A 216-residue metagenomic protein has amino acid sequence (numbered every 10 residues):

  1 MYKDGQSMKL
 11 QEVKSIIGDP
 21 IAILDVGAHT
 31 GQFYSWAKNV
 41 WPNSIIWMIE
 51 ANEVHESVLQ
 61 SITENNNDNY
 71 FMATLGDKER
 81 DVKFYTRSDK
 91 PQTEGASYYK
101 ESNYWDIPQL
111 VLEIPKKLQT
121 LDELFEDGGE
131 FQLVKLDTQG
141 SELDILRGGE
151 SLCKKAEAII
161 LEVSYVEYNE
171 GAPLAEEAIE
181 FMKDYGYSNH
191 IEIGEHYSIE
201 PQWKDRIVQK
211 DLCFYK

Functional and structural regions predicted by a protein language model:
Y2-T86, Y165-N169: SAM cofactor-binding core of SAM-dependent methyltransferases, primarily the Rossmann-like beta-alpha-beta module
K3, S7, W105-L112, G128-L133: SAM-dependent nucleic-acid methyltransferase catalytic core
K9, F33, K117-E123, I145-G148: Well-ordered alpha-helical segments embedded in enzymatic catalytic cores
V13-I16, D122-D127: Short amphipathic alpha-helix with an adjacent loop that forms part of the alpha/beta core around
L24, A28, W36-M48, L124-L136 (+1 more regions): Conserved acidic-Pro-Pro-aromatic motif
E50, F71-A73, P115-L118, K135: Conserved residues in the N-terminal Rossmann fold of short-chain dehydrogenase/reductase
E64-N66, T86-K90, E176-E180: Short, hinge-like loop/turn segments at secondary-structure boundaries
G76-Q119, E123: Glycine-rich adenosyl-binding loop in Rossmann-like folds that engage adenosine-containing cofactors
